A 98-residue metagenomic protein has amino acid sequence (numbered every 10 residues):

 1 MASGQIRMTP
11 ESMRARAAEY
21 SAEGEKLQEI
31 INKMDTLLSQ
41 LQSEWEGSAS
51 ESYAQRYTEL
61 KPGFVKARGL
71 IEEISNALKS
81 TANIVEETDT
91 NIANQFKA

Functional and structural regions predicted by a protein language model:
M1-A98: Amphipathic alpha-helical hairpins/coiled-coils and adjacent low-complexity
